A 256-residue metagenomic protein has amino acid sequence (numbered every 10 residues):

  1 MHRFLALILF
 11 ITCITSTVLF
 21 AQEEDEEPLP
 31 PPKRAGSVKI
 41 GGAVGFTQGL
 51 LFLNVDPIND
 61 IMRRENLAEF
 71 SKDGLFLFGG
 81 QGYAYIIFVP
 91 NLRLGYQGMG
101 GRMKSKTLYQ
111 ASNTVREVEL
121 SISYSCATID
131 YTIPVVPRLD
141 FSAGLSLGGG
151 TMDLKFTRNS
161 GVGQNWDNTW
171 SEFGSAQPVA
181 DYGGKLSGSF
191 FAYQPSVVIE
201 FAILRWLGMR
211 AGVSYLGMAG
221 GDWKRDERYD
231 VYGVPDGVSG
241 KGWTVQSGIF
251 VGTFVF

Functional and structural regions predicted by a protein language model:
M1-P28: Bacterial Sec-dependent N-terminal signal peptides
Q22-V89, F250-F256: Short glycine/proline- and aromatic-enriched beta-strand/turn motifs that initiate or cap beta-hairpins
G45-D56, G150-G163, S214-G221: Short, solvent-exposed beta-strand-terminating loops
R63-E69, K106-V118, V179-K185, D230-V238: Extracellular loop and loop/strand-boundary signature of outer-membrane beta-barrel proteins
F70-F76, E119-S123, V135, G183-A192 (+1 more regions): Short sequence motifs at beta-strands and strand-loop junctions characteristic of Gram-negative outer-membrane
G82, L94-G98, I129, V197-I199 (+1 more regions): Membrane-embedded beta-strands that build the outer-membrane beta-barrel scaffold
V89-S175, F191, F201-I203, W243-F256: Gram-negative (and chloroplast) outer-membrane scaffold detector with strong preference for beta-barrel transmembrane
V198-F256: Predominantly the C-terminal beta-signal and adjacent terminal strand-loop region of outer-membrane beta-barrel
